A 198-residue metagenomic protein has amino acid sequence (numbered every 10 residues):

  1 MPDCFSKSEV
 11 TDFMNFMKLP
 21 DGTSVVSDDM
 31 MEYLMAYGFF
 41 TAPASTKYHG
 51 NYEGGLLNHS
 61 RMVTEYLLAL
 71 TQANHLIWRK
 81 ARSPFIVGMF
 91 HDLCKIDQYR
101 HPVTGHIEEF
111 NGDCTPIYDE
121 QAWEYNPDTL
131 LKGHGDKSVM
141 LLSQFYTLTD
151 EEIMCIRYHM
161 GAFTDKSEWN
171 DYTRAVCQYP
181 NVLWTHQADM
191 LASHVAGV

Functional and structural regions predicted by a protein language model:
M1-A42: Non-catalytic interface/linker regions that flank or bridge core catalytic/transmembrane domains
D29-A36, H49-R61: All-alpha helical catalytic cores of prenyl diphosphate-utilizing isoprenoid enzymes
S45-K47, Y52, N58, L70-V198: Divalent metal-dependent catalytic cores for phosphoryl transfer on phosphate-bearing substrates
T64-E65: Helix-hairpin-helix/helix-loop-helix acidic hairpins
